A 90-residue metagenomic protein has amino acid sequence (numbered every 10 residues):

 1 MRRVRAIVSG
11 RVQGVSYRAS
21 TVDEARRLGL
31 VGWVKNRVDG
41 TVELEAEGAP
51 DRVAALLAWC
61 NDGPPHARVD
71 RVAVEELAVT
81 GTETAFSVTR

Functional and structural regions predicted by a protein language model:
M1-R90: Intrinsically disordered, low-complexity, mixed-charge
